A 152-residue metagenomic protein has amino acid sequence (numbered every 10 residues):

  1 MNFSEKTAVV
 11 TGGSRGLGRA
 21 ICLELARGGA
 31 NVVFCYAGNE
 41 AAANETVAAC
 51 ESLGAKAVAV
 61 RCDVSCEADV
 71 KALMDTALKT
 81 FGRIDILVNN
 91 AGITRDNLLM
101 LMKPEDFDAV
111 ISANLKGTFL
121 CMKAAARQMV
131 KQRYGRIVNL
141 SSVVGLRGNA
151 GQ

Functional and structural regions predicted by a protein language model:
F3-V33: Canonical Rossmann dinucleotide-binding motif of NAD(H)/NADP(H)-dependent dehydrogenases/reductases, specifically
A30-E45: Conserved glycine-rich Rossmann-like NAD(P)H-binding loop of the short-chain dehydrogenase/reductase
E40-A41, R61-L73, P104: The beta1-alpha1 cofactor-binding region of Rossmann-like NAD(H)/NADP(H)-dependent oxidoreductases
L98-L99, D106-I111: Substrate-binding pocket helix/loop in short-chain dehydrogenase/reductase
M100, R147-G151: Active-site loop immediately N-terminal to the catalytic Tyr-X3-Lys motif of short-chain dehydrogenase/reductase
M122-K123: A short, exposed helix-loop element centered on a Lys and neighboring polar residues
S142: Residue(s) in the substrate-gating loop at a strand-loop-helix junction that position the organic substrate next
